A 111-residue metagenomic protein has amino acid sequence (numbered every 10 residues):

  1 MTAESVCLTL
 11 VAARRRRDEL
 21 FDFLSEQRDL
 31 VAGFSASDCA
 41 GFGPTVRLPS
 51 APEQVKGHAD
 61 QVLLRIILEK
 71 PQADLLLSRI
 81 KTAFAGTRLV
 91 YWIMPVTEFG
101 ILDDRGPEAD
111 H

Functional and structural regions predicted by a protein language model:
M1-H111: Positively charged, small/polar-rich N-terminal and surface patches that mediate targeting and assembly and bind
